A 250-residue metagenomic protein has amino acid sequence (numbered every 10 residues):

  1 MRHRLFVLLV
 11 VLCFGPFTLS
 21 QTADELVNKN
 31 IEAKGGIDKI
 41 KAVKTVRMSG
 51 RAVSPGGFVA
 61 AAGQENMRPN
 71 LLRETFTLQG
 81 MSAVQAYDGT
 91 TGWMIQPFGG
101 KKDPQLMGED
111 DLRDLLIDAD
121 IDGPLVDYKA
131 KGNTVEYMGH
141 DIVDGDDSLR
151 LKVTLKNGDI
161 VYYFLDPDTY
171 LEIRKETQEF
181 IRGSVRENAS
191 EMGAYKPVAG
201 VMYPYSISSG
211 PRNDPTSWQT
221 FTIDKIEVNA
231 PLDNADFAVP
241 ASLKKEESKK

Functional and structural regions predicted by a protein language model:
M1-V7: Bacterial N-terminal signal peptides that target proteins for export
V7-F17: Bacterial N-terminal signal peptides
S20, M81, D146-V239: Gly/Pro-enriched, hydrophobic low-complexity segments that function as extracytoplasmic propeptides/linkers
Q21-V27, E32, K39, T91-D159 (+2 more regions): Flexible, processing/modification-adjacent segments and terminal tails in exported/periplasmic/extracellular proteins
D24-G100, G132-G139: N-terminal mature ectodomain segment of secretory-pathway/periplasmic proteins
Q64-N70, D88-T91, D110-D111, D166-T169 (+2 more regions): A short, sequence-level motif marking secondary-structure junctions
M67, M81-V84, T90-T91, G100-M107 (+5 more regions): Catalytic loop of the DD-peptidase/beta-lactamase superfamily, centered on the K-T-G motif and neighboring
